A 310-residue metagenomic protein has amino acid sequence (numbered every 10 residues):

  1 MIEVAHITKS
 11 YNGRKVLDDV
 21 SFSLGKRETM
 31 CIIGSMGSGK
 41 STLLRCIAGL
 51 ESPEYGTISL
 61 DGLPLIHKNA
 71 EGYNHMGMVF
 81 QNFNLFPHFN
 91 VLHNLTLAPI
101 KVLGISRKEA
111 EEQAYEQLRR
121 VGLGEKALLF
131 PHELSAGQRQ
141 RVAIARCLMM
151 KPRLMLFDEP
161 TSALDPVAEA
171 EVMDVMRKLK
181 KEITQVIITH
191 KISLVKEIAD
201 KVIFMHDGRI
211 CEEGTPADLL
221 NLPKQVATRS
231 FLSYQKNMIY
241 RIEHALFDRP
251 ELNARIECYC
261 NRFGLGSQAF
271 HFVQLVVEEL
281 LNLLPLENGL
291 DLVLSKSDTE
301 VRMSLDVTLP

Functional and structural regions predicted by a protein language model:
A48: Helix-to-loop junction immediately C-terminal to a conserved catalytic motif
G56-P64: Conserved ABC transporter NBD signature motif
P64-G77, R107-K108: ABC ATPase NBD coupling module
R107-K126: Conserved ABC ATPase "signature" region
L129-H132, M150, F157, K181: Conserved signature/switch motifs of ABC ATPase nucleotide-binding domains
V175-I187: Conserved catalytic loops of ABC-family nucleotide-binding domains
